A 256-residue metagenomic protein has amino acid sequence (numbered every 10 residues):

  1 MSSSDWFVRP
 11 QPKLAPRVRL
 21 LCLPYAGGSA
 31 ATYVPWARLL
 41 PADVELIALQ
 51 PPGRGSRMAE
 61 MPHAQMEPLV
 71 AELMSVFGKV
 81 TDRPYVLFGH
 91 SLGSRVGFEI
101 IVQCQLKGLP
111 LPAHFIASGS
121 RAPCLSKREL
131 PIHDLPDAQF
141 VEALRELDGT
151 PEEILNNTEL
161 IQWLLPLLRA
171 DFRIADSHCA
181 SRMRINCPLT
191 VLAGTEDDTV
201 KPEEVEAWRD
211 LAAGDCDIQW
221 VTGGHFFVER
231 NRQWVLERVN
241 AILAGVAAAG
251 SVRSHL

Functional and structural regions predicted by a protein language model:
M1-F88, R95-L256: Domain-scale detector for complete catalytic domains at protein termini or as standalone homologs
